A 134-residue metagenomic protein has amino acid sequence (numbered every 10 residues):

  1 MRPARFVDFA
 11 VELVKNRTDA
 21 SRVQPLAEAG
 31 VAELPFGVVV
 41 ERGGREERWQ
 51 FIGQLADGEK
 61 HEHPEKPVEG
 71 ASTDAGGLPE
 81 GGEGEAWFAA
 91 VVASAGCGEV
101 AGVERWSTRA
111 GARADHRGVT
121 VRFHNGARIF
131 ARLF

Functional and structural regions predicted by a protein language model:
M1-P25, F51-W106: Intrinsic disorder/low-complexity detector
Q24-E47, A114-H124: Amphipathic, interaction-prone secondary-structure segments
G30, E99, A110-G111: Polar/charged low-complexity regions in secreted precursors and cytosolic/nuclear IDRs
G43-A56, H124-F134: Extracellular/lumenal glycan-associated surfaces
E104-F134: Structured core of small recognition/catalytic domains
